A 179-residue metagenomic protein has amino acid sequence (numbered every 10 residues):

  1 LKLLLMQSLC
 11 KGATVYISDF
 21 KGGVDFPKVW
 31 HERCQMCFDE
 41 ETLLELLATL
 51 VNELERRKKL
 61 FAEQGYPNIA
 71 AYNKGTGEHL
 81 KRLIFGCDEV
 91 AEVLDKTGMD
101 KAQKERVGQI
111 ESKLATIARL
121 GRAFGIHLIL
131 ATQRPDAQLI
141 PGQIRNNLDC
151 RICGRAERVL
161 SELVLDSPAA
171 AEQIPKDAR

Functional and structural regions predicted by a protein language model:
L1-Q64, K81-I84, A91-V159, V164-S167 (+1 more regions): P-loop NTPase catalytic phosphate-binding loop
T49, I69-G77: Conserved alpha-helical scaffold flanking the Walker A/P-loop in AAA+ ATPase domains
Q173-R179: Conserved AAA+ ATPase small/helical "lid" subdomain
